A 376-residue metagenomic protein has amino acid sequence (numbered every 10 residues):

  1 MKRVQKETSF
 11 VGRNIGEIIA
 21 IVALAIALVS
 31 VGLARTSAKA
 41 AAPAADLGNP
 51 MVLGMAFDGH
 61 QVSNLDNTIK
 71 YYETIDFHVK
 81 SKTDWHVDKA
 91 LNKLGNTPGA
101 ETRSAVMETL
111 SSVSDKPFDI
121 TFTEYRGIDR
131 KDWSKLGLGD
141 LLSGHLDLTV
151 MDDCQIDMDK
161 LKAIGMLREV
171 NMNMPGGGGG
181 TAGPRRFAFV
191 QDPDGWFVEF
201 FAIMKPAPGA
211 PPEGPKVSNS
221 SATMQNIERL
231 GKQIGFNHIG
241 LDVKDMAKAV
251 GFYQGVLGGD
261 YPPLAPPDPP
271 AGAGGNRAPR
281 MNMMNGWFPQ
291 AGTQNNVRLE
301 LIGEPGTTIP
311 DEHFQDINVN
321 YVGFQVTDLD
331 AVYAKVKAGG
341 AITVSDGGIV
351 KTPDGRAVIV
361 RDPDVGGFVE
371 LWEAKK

Functional and structural regions predicted by a protein language model:
M1-R13: N-terminal secretory signal peptides that target proteins for export/translocation
G16, A20-A23, A27-S30, A34-S37 (+1 more regions): Heptad-repeat coiled-coil amphipathic alpha-helices that mediate oligomerization/assembly
K39-I69, H78-D84, S143-L148, A202-V250 (+4 more regions): N-terminal beta-strand motif that seeds the catalytic metal site of vicinal oxygen chelate
P50, H60-K116, L241-N296, A331 (+2 more regions): Core segments of cupin and vicinal oxygen chelate
V52-N64, R103-L161, R186-Q191, G235-K244 (+3 more regions): Vicinal oxygen chelate
D84-E101, R126-G144, I164, E169-R186 (+5 more regions): A cross-kingdom feature marking solvent-exposed beta-strand/loop segments within repeated, beta-rich binding/scaffold
I120-Y125, F189-N219: Short, structured interface segments
D192-V198, D362-V369: Short, glycine-anchored, charge-dense loop/turn motifs used at functional sites
